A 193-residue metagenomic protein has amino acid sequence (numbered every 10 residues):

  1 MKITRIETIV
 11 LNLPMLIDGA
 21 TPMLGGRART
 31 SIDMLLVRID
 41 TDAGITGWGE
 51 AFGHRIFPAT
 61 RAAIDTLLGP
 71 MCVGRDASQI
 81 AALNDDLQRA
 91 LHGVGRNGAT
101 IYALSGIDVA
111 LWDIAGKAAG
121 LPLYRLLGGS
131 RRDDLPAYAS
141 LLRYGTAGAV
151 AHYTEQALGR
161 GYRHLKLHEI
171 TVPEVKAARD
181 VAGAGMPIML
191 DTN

Functional and structural regions predicted by a protein language model:
M1-L13, L91, K117, L121-D133: N-terminal amphipathic alpha-helix/helix-capping segment at the start of soluble metabolic enzymes
M1-T46, F52: Structured beta-strand/loop patches that form or line metal/cofactor-binding pockets in enzymes
G25, T100-I101, L141-L142: A generic structural signal for short
I32, I107-D108, A149, E174: Residue-level preference for nonpolar/small residues embedded in alpha-helices
M34-L36, G106, P136: Broad gene-expression machinery/nucleic-acid interaction feature
V37, A118, G148: Ligand-binding pocket scaffold of soluble enzyme catalytic domains
D40-A118: Metal- or metallocofactor-binding catalytic centers and their adjacent structured scaffolds across diverse enzyme
R125-N193: Metal-dependent enolase-superfamily TIM-barrel catalytic cores that perform enediolate-based chemistry
